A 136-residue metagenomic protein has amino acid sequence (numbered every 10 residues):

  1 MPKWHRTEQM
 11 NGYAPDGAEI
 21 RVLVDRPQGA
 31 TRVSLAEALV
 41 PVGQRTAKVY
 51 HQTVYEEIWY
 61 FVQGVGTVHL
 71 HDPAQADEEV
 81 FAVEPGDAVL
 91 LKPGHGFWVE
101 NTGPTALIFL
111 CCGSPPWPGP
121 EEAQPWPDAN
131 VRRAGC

Functional and structural regions predicted by a protein language model:
M1-S34, L39-P41, A47-K48, Q124-C136: A short, N-terminal "cap"/entry segment at the start of jelly-roll beta-barrel domains of the cupin/DSBH fold
E19, T31-A36, Y55-E57, G64 (+3 more regions): A generic structural signal for short beta-strands and their flanking turns/coil linkers
V24, E37-V40, I58, G86-D87 (+1 more regions): Hydrophobic/aromatic beta-strand elements that line small-molecule binding cavities or substrate pockets in beta-rich
R26-V33, Q44-Y60, A76-D77, V83: A short beta-loop-beta micro-motif enriched in histidine and acidic residues
L35-E37, I58, P104-E121: A short hydrophobic beta-strand segment most commonly corresponding to one strand of the jelly-roll/cupin
E37-V40, Q52-V68, D72, C112: Short, conserved beta-strand element in jelly-roll/cupin
A47-V49, V68-L70, L91, G96-P104: Short beta-strand His + acidic residue motifs that chelate non-heme Fe in jelly-roll/DSBH and cupin folds
P73-P93: Short acidic-glycine-tyrosine-enriched beta hairpin
